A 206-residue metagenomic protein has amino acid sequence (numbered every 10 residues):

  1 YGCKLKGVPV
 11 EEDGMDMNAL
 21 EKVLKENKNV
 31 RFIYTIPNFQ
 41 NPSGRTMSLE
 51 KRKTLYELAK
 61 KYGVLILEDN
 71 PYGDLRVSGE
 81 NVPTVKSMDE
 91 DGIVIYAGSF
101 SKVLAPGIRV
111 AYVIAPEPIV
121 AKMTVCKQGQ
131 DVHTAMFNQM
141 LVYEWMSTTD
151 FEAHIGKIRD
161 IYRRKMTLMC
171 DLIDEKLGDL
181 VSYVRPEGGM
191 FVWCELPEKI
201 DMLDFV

Functional and structural regions predicted by a protein language model:
Y1-V206: PLP-dependent class I/II
